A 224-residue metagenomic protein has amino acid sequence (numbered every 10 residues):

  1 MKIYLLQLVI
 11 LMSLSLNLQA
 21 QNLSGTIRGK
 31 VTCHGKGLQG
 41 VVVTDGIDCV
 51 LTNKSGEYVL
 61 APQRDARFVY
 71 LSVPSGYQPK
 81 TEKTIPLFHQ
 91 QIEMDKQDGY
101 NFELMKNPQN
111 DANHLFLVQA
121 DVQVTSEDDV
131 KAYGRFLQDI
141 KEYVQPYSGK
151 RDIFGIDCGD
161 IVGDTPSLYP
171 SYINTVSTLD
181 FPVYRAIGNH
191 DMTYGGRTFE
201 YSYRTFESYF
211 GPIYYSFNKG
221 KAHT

Functional and structural regions predicted by a protein language model:
M1-L23: Bacterial Sec-dependent N-terminal signal peptides
N22-Q39: Structural motif
T26, H34, K80-Y169: N-terminal active-site segment of His-dependent metallophosphoesterases
L38, V59-F68: Short Pro-Gly-centered beta-turn/loop motif in secreted/extracellular proteins
T44-A61: Short, acidic Ser/Thr/Gly-rich low-complexity loop/linker segments typical of extracellular and cell-surface proteins
D45, A66-Q90: A short, solvent-exposed loop/turn motif at the edges and junctions of modular extracellular/periplasmic domains
S75, P79, Q91, P166-T224: Extended active-site neighborhood of metal-dependent phosphoesterases/phosphodiesterases
